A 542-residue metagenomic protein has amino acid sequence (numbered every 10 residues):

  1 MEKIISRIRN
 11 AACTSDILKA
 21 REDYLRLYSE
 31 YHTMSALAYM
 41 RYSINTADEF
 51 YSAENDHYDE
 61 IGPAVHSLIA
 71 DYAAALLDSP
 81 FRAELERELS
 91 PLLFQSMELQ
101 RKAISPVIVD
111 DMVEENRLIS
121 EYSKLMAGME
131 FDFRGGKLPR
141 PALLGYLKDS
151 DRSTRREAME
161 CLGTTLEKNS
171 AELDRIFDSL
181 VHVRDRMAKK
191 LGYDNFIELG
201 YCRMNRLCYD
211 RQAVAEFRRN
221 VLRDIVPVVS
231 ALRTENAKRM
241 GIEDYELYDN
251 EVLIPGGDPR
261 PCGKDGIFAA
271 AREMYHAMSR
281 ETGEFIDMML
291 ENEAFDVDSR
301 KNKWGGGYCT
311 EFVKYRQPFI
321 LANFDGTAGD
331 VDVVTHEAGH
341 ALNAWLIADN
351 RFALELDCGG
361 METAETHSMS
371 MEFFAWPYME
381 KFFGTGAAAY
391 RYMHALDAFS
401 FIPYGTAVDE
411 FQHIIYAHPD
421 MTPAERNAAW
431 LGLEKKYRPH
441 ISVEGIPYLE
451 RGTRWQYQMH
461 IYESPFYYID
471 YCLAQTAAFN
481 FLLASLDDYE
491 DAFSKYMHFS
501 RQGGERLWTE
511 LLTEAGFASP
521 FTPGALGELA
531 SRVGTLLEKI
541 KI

Functional and structural regions predicted by a protein language model:
M1-G257, A270: A well-structured
A103-I104, C161-N169, Y209-A215, N250-P259 (+5 more regions): Glycine- and acidic
F177-D194, L232-N236, G339-D349, M369-G386: Long, well-ordered alpha-helical segments
R211-Q212, E235, R239, M278-E281 (+4 more regions): Inter-helical turn/loop segments and adjacent helix faces that build the functional surface of alpha-helical bundle
R223-D224, I347, C358-G386, H394-A395 (+2 more regions): Post-HExxH zinc-binding segment in Zn-dependent metallohydrolases
D249, P255-Y315, A328: Auxiliary, metal-adjacent structural segments of Zn-dependent hydrolase domains
D298, V334, L342, S370 (+5 more regions): C-terminal, non-catalytic "cap/extension" segments appended to globular domains
A322-A348, E365-M369, F373, F411 (+1 more regions): Active-site recognition of the HExxH zinc-binding catalytic motif
